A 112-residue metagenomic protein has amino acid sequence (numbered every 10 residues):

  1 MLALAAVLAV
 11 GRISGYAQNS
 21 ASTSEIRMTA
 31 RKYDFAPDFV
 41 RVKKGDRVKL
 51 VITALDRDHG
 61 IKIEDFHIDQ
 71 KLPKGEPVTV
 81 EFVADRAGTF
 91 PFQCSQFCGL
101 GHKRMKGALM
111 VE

Functional and structural regions predicted by a protein language model:
M1-A6: N-terminal export leaders
G11-Y16, K74-E112: Extracellular/periplasmic metallocenter environments
S20-R47: N-terminal edge beta-strand
E25-T29, R47-T53, K62, Q93 (+1 more regions): Soluble periplasmic/extracytoplasmic beta-strand elements of cell-envelope proteins
A30-F39, I63-H67, G75-T79, F92-Q93: N-terminal post-signal-peptidase region of extra-cytosolic proteins
K32, I52-A54, A84: Non-cytosolic beta-sheet module surface loops
Y33, H59, G88: Glycine-centered loop/turn positions within well-structured domains that cap or flank conserved ligand/cofactor-binding
R41-K74: N-terminal, post-signal-peptide region of Sec/Tat-exported proteins
